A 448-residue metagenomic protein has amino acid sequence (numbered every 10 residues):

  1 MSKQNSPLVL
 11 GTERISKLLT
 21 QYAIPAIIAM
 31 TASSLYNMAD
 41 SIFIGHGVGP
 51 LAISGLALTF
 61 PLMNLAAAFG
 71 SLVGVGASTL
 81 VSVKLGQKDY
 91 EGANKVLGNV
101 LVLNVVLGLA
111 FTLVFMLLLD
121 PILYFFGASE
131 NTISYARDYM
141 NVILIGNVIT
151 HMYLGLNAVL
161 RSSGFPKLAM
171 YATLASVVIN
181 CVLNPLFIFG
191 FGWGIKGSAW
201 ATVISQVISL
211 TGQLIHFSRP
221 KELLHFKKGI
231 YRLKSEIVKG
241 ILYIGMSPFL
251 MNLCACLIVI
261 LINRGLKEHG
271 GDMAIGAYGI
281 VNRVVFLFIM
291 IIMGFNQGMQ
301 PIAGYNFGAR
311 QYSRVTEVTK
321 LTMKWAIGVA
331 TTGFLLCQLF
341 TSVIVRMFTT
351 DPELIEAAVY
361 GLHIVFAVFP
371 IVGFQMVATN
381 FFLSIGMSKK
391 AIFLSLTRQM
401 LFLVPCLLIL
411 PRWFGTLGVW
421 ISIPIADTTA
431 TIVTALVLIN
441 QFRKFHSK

Functional and structural regions predicted by a protein language model:
M1-A23, V81-V148, G190-G245, A303-V368 (+1 more regions): Short alpha-helical transmembrane segments in multi-pass integral membrane proteins
T12, S16-L35, A39, L62-F69 (+8 more regions): Residue-level signal for short hydrophobic patches within transmembrane helices of multi-pass membrane transporters
T20, Y36, V73, V114-L118 (+15 more regions): Residue-level signal for transmembrane alpha-helical positions in Major Facilitator Superfamily
Q21-D40, V142, S176, S205-S209 (+4 more regions): Transmembrane helical elements of multi-pass membrane transporters/channels
L35-S54, L123-E130, L186-G192, C256-R283 (+4 more regions): Helix-terminus/linker motif at the lipid-water interface of multi-pass membrane proteins
I53-L113, T150-A169, A277-T341, V372-L394: Small-residue-rich hydrophobic transmembrane alpha-helices
L65-A68, N180-N184, L210-L214, F286-M290 (+3 more regions): Hydrophobic transmembrane alpha-helices of multi-pass small-molecule transporters
G74, I143-R161, A169-N180, S198-Q213 (+4 more regions): Short runs within selected transmembrane alpha-helices of multi-pass transporters and secretion channels
